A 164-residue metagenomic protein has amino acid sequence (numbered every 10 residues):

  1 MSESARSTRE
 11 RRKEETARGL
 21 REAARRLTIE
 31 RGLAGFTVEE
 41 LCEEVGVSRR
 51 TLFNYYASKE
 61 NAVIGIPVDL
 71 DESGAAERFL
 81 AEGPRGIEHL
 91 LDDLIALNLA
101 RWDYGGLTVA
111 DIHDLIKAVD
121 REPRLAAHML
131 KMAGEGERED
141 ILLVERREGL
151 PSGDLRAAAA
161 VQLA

Functional and structural regions predicted by a protein language model:
M1-E44, E82: Basic, helix-initiating cap at the start of DNA-binding domains
T16, K59, L90, L94 (+2 more regions): Hydrophobic/aromatic residues within well-ordered alpha-helical segments
L27, Y55, L143: Short alpha-helical functional segments enriched in proximate histidine and acidic residues
G32-L33, F53-I64: HTH DNA-binding helix-turn interface
V38, P67-A75: Short, basic, alpha-helical segments at the C-terminal edge of helix-turn-helix-like DNA-binding modules
A75-L115: Hydrophobic alpha-helical connector segments
H113-I116, D120-G149, L155-Q162: Amphipathic alpha-helical packing segments from all-alpha helical-bundle domains
